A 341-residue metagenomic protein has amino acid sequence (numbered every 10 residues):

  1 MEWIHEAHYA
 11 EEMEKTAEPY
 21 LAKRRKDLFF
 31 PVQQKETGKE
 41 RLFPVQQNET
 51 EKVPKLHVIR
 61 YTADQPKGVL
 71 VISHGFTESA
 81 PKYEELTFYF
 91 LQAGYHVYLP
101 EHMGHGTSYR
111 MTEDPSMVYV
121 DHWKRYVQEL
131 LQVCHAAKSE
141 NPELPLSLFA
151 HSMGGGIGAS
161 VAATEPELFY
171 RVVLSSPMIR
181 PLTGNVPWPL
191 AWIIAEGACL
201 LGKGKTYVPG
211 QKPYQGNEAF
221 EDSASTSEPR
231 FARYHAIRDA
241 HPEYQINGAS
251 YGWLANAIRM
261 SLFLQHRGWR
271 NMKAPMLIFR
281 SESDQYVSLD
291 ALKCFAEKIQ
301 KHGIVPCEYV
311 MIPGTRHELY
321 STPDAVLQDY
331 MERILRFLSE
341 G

Functional and structural regions predicted by a protein language model:
M1-Q33, K39-E49, I59: An N-terminal hydrophobic leader/cap segment in hydrolases
G75-E78: Active-site glycine-rich loops that stabilize anionic/oxyanionic intermediates across multiple enzyme folds
A80, T87-E113: Conserved alpha/beta-hydrolase
V118-K138: Alpha/beta-hydrolase active-site loop
G158-E243: Alpha/beta-hydrolase-fold enzymes
M272, I278-R280, D284: Short beta-strand/loop motif that positions the catalytic acidic residue of the alpha/beta-hydrolase fold
A274, S288-K298: Short alpha-helix in the alpha/beta-hydrolase fold that links the catalytic acid
P306-G341: Catalytic active-site module of serine/aspartate enzymes centered on a nucleophile-bearing elbow/loop
